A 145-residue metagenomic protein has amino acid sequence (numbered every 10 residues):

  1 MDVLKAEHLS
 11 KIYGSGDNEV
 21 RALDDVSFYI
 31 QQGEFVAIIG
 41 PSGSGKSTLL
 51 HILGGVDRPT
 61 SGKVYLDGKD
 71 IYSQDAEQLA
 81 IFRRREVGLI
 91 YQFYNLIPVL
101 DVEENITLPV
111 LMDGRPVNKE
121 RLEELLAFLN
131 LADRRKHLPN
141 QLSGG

Functional and structural regions predicted by a protein language model:
D2-G145: ABC family nucleotide-binding domain
